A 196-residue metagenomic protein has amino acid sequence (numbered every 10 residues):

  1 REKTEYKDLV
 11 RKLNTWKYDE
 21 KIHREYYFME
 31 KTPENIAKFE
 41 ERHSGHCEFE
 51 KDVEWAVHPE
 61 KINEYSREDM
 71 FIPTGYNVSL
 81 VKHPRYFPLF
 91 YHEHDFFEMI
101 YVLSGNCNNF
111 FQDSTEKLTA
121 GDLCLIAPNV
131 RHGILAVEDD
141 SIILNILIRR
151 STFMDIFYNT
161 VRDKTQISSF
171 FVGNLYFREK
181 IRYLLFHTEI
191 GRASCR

Functional and structural regions predicted by a protein language model:
R1-N106, E116, K164-Q166: Generic protein-terminus/edge-of-domain signal
W55-A56, E64-F71, G75, V137-R196: A hydrophobic/aromatic-rich effector-binding and dimerization subdomain of bacterial HTH-type transcriptional regulators
H92-H94, H132, A193: Histidine-centered divalent metal-coordination motifs
E98, N108, I143-L147: Short hydrophobic beta-strand segments that form the core of ligand-binding sensory/regulatory domains
Y101, F111-D113, A136: Residue-level recognition of conserved beta-strand positions in structured domain cores
V102, A127, V137-D139: A short, compositionally biased micro-patch
N108, C124, P128-G133, T152-M154: Histidine-centered metal-chelating micro-motifs
D113-P128, I142: Short acidic-glycine-tyrosine-enriched beta hairpin
